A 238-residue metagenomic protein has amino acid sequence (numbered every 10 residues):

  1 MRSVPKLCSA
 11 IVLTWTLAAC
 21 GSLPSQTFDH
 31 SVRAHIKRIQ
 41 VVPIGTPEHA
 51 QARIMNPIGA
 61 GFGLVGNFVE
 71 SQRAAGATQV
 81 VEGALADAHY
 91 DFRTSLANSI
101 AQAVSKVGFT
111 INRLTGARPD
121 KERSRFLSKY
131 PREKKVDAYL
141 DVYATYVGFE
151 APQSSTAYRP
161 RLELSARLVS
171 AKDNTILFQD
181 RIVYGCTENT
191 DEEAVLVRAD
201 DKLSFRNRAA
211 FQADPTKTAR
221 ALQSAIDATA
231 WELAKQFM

Functional and structural regions predicted by a protein language model:
M1-I11: Bacterial N-terminal signal peptides that target proteins for export
C20-F109, W231-M238: A structural "domain/chain start" motif
L23-Q26, D120-T175: Surface-exposed short loop/turn segments
P47-E48, R118-P119, T145-F149, V183-N189: Solvent-exposed loop/turn segments at secondary-structure junctions within structured extracellular/periplasmic domains
V80-H89, A171-A230: Short secondary-structure boundary motifs at beta->alpha junctions and helix caps
L85-V147, R208: Short, solvent-exposed, polar/charged sequence segments at loop or secondary-structure edges
